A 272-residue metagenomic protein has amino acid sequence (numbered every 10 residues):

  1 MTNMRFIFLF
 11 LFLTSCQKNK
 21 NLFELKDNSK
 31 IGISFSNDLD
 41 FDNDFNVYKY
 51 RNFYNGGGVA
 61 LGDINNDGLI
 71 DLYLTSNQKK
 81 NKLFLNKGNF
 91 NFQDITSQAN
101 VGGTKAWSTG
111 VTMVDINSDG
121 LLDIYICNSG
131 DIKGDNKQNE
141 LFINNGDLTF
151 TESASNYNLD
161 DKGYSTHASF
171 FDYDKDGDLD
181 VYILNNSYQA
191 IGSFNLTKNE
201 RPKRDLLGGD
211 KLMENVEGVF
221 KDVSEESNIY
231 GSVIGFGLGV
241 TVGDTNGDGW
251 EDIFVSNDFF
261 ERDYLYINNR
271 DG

Functional and structural regions predicted by a protein language model:
T2-L9: Sec-dependent signal peptide recognition, specifically the positively charged N-region followed immediately by
C16-G272: Beta-propeller-forming repeat regions
